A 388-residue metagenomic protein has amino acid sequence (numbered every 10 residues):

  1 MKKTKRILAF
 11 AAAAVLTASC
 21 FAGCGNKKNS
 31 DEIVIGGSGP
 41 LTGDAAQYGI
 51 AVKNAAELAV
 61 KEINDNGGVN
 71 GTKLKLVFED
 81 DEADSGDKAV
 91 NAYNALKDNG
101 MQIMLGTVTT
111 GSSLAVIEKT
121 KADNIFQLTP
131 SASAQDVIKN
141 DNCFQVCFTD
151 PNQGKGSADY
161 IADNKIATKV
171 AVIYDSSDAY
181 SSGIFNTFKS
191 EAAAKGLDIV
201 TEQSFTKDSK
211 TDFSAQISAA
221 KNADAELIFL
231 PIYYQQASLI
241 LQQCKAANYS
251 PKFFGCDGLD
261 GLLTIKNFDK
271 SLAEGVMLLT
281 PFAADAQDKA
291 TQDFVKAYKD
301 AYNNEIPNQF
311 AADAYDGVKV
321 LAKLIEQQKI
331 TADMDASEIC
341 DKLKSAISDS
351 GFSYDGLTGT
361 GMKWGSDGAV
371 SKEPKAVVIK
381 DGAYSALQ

Functional and structural regions predicted by a protein language model:
M1-V34, D65, D98, Q388: Short, low-complexity disordered leader/linker segments with a strong preference for bacterial N-terminal type II
N26-K28, Y48-V52, N66-V137, F205-F213 (+2 more regions): Beta-alpha junction/loop-to-helix N-cap segments that form part of ligand/metal-binding clefts
I33-A55, E79-D87, V108-T109, I173-S182 (+3 more regions): Extracytoplasmic "Venus flytrap"
A89, V146-K169, S182-I184, K210-S214 (+4 more regions): Hydrophobic alpha-helical segments within soluble ligand-binding/sensing domains
L96-V108, L128-P130, A171-Y174, D224-Y234 (+3 more regions): Periplasmic-binding protein-like
C143-S204, L227: An alpha-beta-alpha
L241-A314, A383-A386: Extracellular/periplasmic periplasmic-binding protein-like sensory domains
Y302-N308, A322-Y384: Segments of small-molecule ligand-sensing domains
